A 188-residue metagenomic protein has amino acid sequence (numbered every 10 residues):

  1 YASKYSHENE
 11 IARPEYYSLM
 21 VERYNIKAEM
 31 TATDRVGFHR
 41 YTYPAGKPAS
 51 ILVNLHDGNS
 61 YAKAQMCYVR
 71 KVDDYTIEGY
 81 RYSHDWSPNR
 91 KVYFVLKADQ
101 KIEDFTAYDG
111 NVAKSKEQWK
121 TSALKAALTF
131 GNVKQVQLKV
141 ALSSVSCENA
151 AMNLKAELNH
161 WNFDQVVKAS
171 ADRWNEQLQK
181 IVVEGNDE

Functional and structural regions predicted by a protein language model:
Y1-E188: Beta-sandwich/jelly-roll carbohydrate-recognition scaffolds of carbohydrate-active enzymes
